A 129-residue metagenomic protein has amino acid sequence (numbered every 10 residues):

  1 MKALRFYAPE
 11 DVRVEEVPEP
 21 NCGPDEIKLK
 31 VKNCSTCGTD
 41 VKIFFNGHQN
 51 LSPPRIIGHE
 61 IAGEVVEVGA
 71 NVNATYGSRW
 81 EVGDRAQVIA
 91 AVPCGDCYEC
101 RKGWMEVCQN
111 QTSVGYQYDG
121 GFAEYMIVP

Functional and structural regions predicted by a protein language model:
L4-V12: Extracellular beta-rich ligand/substrate-recognition surface
Y7, P18-E19, S52-G58, V114-Y118: Short Gly/Pro-enriched turn/cap motifs at secondary-structure boundaries
A8, K30-N33, P129: A secondary-structure boundary/capping signal
D11-V14, G38-T39: Short N-terminal binding/cap micro-motifs at the start of the first secondary-structure element
P20-C34, H48-Y98: Glycine-rich beta-strand-centered segment in the early N-terminal region that forms part of a ligand/cofactor-binding
T39-F45: Cytochrome P450 core scaffold surrounding the K-helix E-X-X-R motif and the conserved "meander" helix-loop region
T75, C94-P129: NAD(P)H dinucleotide-binding glycine-rich loop of Rossmann-like/cofactor-binding domains, especially the beta1-alpha1
